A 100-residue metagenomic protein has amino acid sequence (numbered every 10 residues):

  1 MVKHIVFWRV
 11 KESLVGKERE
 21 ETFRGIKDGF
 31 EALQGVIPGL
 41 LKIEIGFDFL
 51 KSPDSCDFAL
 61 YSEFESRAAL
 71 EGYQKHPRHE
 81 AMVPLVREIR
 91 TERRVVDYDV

Functional and structural regions predicted by a protein language model:
M1-D57, E65-E71, D99-V100: Short S/T/G/P-rich N-terminal loop/turn motif that feeds into the first structured element of a domain
S62-I89, R93: C-terminal structural segments of small proteins and small subunits
E92-V100: A generic hydrophobic-segment detector
